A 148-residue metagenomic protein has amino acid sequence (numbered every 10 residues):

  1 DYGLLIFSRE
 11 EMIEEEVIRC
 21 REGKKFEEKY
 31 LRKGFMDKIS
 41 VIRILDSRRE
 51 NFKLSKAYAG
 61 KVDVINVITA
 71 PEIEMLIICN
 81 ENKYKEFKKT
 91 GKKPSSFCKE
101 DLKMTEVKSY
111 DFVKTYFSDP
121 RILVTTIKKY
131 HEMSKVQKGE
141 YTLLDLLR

Functional and structural regions predicted by a protein language model:
Y2-E16, K24-R148: C-terminal accessory helical subdomains adjacent to catalytic cores in phosphodiester- and nucleotide-handling enzymes
